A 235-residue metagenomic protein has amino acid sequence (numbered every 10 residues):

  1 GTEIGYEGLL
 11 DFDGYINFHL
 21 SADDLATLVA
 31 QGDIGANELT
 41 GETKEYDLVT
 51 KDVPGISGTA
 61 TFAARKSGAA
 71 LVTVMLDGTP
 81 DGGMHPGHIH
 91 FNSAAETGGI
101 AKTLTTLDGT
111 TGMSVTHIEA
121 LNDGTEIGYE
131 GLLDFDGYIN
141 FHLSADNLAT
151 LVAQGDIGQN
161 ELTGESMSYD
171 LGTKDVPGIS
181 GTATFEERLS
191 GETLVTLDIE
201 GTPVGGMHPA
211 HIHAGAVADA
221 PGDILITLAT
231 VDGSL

Functional and structural regions predicted by a protein language model:
G1-L235: N-terminal leader/targeting pre-sequences
